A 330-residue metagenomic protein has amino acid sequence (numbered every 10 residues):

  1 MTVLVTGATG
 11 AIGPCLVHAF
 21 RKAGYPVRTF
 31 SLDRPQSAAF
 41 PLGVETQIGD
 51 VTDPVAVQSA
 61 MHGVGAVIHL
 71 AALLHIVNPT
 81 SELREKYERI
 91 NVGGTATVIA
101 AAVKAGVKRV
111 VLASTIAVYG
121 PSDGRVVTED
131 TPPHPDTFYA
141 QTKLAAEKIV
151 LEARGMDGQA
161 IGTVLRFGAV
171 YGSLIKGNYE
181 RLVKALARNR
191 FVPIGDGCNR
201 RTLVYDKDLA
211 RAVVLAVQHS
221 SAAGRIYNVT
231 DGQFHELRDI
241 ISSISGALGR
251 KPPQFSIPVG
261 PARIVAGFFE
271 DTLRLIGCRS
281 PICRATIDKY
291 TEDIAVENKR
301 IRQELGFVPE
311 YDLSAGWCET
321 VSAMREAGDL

Functional and structural regions predicted by a protein language model:
V3-A23: N-terminal Rossmann NAD(P)H-binding glycine-rich loop of SDR-like oxidoreductase domains
I48-V92, A101, P121: NAD(P)H-binding glycine-rich loop region in Rossmannoid oxidoreductase-like domains and their noncatalytic homologs
T52, K86-T97, P133, T137 (+2 more regions): Glycine-rich NAD(P)-binding loop of the Rossmann-fold in SDR/ketoreductase-type enzymes
P79, P132, K184-V204, D208 (+3 more regions): A conserved pocket-lining segment of Rossmann-fold NAD(P)-dependent short-chain dehydrogenase/reductase
A96-F138: Conserved Rossmann-fold NAD(P)-dependent oxidoreductase catalytic core, especially the SDR/UDP-sugar
D136-T163: Active-site Tyr-X1-5-Lys
L144, G158-A160, Y171-R181, K207 (+3 more regions): Glycine/proline-rich active-site loop of Rossmann-fold NAD(P)-dependent oxidoreductases
H219-I282, N298, S314, C318-V321 (+1 more regions): Mid/C-terminal beta-alpha module of Rossmann-like enzyme folds, strongest in SDR-family dehydrogenases/epimerases
